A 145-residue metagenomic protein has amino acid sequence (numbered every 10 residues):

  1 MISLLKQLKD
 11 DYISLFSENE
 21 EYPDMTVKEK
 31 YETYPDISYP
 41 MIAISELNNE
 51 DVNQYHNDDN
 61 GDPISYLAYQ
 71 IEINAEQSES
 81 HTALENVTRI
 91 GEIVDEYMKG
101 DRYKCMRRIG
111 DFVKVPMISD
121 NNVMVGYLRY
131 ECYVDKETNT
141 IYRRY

Functional and structural regions predicted by a protein language model:
M1-D58, R144-Y145: Small/polar-rich, solvent-exposed N-terminal microdomains that initiate assembly or binding
L8, Y12, M25-V27, I42-I44 (+4 more regions): Hydrophobic beta-strand residues in large extracellular and virion-surface proteins
P35, N60-D62, M117-N121: Sterically constrained small-residue positions within well-ordered secondary structures of folded domains
E50-N57, V115-M117, T138-N139: A short, acidic/glycine-rich surface segment
N60-Y66, N74-K99, R107-I109: Extracellular/virion structural assembly segments
G61-S78, M124-K136: Oligomerization/assembly interface segments of phage tail-like spikes and tubes
E92-T138: Acidic-leaning, charged glycine-interspersed low-complexity segments
E137-Y145: Short acidic DE-rich linear segments
